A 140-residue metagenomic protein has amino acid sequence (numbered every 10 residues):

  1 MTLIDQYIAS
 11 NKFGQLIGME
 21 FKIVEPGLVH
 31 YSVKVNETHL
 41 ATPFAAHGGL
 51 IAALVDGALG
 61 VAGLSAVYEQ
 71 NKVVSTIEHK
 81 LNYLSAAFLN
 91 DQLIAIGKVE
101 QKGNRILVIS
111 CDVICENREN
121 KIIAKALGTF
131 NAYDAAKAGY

Functional and structural regions predicted by a protein language model:
M1-F13: Extreme N-terminal tail/first-helix region
Q15-I17, G27-V29, V73-H79, D91-L93 (+2 more regions): A generic structural signal for short beta-strands and their flanking turns/coil linkers
L16-A46: Catalytic strand-loop segment that frames the active site of acyl-thioester-processing enzymes
V33-V35, Y83, A132: Hydrophobic residues in beta-strands and at strand termini
N36-L40, G57-V61, L89: Short, charged/polar surface micro-motifs in flexible loops or helix N-caps
P43-G60, L64, T76: Compact, glycine-rich, soluble single-domain proteins
A62-I94, V99: Hydrophobic beta-strand-centered segment that forms part of the acyl-chain substrate-binding groove
F88-L89, I94, K98-Y140: HotDog/MaoC-like acyl-thioester-processing domains
